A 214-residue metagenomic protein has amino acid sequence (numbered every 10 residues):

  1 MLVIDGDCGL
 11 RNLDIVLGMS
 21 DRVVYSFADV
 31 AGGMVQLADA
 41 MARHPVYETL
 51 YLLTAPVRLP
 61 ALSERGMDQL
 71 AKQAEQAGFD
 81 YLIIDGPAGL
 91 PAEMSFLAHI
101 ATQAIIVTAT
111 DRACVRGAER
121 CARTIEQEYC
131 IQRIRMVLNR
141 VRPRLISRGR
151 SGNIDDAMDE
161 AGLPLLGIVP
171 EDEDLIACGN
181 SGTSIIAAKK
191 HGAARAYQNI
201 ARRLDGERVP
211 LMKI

Functional and structural regions predicted by a protein language model:
L2, Q76-A77, Y81, P87-E171 (+1 more regions): Conserved catalytic-core segment of NTP-binding enzymes
V3-A77, G179-I186: P-loop/Walker-type NTP enzyme "switch/lid" segment
V24, A38, D68, R112-E119 (+2 more regions): Amphipathic alpha-helical transducer elements in NTP-driven molecular machines
D29, A40, Q73, R120 (+2 more regions): Alpha-helical scaffold segments in soluble metabolic enzymes
Q36, L62-G66, D85-L90, G117: Short secondary-structure boundary/capping elements
V46, Q127, L163, E171 (+1 more regions): Generic secondary-structure signature for well-ordered alpha-helical cores
N180-I214: NTP-binding/hydrolysis catalytic cores, primarily Walker-type P-loop NTPases
